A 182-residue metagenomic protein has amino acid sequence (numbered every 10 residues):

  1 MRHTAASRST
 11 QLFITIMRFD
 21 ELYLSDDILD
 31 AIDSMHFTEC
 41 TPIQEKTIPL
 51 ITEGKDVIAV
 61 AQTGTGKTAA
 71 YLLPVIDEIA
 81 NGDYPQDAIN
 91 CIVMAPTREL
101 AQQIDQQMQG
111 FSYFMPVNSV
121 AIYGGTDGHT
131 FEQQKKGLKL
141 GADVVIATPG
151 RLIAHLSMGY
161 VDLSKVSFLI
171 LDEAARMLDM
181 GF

Functional and structural regions predicted by a protein language model:
H3-I16: Short, Lys/Arg-enriched N-terminal segments with co-localized hydrophobic residues within the first ~10-30 amino acids
I16-V60: Conserved pre-motif I regulatory segment
E21, E39-C40, V93, V145 (+2 more regions): Conserved SAM-binding loop
D30, Q86-A154: Conserved nucleic-acid-binding Ia/Ib motif block in the N-terminal RecA-like helicase ATPase lobe
I32, Q44, A59, V75 (+6 more regions): Residue-level signature of catalytic and energy-coupling elements of molecular machines, predominantly ATP/GTP-dependent
I48-V57, A69-P85, Q109-G110: Walker A/P-loop NTP-binding motif
A61-T65: The conserved Walker
G159-F182: SF2 helicase catalytic motif II
